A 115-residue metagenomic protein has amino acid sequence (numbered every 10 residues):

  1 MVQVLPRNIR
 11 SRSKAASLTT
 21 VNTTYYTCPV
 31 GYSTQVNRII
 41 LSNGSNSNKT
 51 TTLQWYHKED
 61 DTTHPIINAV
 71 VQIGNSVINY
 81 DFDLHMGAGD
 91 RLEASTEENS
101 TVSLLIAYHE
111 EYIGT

Functional and structural regions predicted by a protein language model:
M1-T34, R38, G44, T96-T115: C-terminal interaction-tip segments
N46-A69: Short, surface-exposed beta-strand/strand-loop-strand elements in extracellular ectodomains
V70-S76: Short proline/glycine- and polar residue-rich coil/turn motifs
S76-D83: Exposed aromatic-hydrophobic patches
L84-E98: Noncatalytic modules at the cell exterior or secretory-pathway interfaces, chiefly beta-strand-rich lectin/adhesion
